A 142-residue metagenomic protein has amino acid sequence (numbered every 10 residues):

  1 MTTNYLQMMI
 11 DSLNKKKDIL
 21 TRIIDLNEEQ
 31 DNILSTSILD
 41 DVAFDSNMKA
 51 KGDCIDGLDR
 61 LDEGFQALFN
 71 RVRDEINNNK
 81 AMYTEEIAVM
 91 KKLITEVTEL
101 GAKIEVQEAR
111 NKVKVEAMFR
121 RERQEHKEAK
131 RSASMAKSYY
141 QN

Functional and structural regions predicted by a protein language model:
M1-Y5, N32-T36, Y83-K92: Short, charged/polar, low-complexity loop and linker segments that flank or interrupt alpha-helical bundles
Q7, L13-K17, E28, K49 (+2 more regions): N-terminal intrinsically disordered, cationic/polar leader segments that include organellar targeting peptides
I19, D53-L68, E96-Q107: Amphipathic alpha-helical coiled-coil segments
I23-Q30, N111: A broad helix-preferring feature
Q30-D41, V72, I76-N79: Secondary-structure edge/capping motif, primarily at the C-terminal ends of alpha-helices and the immediately following
V42-G52: Short, charged, amphipathic alpha-helical segments
G64-V89: Carboxylate-rich helix-loop segments that flank metal/cofactor sites and access channels in metalloenzymes
K80-N142: Short terminal interaction segments
